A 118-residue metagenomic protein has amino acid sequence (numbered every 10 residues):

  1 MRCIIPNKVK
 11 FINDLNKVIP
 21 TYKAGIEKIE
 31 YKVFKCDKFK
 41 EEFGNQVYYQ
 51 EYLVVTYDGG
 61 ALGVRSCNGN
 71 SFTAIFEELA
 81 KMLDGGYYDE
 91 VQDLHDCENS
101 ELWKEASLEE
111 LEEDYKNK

Functional and structural regions predicted by a protein language model:
M1-E30: Negatively charged, low-complexity tracts enriched in Asp/Glu with abundant Ser/Thr
F34-E110: Acidic, low-complexity, intrinsically disordered interaction modules
E113-K118: Short acidic DE-rich linear segments
